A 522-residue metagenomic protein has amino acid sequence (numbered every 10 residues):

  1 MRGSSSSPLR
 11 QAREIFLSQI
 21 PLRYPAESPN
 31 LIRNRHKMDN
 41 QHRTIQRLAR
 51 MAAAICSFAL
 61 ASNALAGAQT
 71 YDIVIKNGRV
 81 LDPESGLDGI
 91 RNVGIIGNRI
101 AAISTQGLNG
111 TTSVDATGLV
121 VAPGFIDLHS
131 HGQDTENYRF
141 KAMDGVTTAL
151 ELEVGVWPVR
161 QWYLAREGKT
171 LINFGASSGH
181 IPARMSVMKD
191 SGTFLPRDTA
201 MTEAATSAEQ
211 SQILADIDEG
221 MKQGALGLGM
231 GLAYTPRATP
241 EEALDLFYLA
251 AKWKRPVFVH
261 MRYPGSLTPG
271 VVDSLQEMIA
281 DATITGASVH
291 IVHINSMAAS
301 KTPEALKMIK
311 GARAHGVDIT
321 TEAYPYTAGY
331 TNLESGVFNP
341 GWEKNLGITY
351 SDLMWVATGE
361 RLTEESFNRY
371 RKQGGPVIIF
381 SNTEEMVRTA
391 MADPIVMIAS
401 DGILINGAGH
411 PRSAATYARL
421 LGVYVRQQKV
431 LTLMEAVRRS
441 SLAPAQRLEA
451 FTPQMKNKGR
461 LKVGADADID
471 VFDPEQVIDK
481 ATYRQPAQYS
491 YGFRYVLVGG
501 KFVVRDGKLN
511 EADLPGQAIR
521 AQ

Functional and structural regions predicted by a protein language model:
M1-R47: N-terminal secretory signal peptides that target proteins for export/translocation
N30-K37, T44-F58, N63-R91, I96 (+4 more regions): Active-site microenvironment of metallo-dependent hydrolases
T70-K76, I96, S104-T147, V498: Replace "His-x-His-based motif
A116-V121, T135-G229, A251, V317 (+1 more regions): Divalent-metal coordination cores built from histidine and acidic residues
G124-S130, E151, F174-A176, L228-M230 (+4 more regions): Hydrophobic faces of well-ordered beta-strands that scaffold small-molecule active sites in alpha/beta enzyme cores
Q133-D134, W157-V159, P182-S186, G229 (+9 more regions): Flexible loop/turn segments at secondary-structure boundaries
R184-A238, I279-T283, S288, V292-L433: Active-site neighborhoods of metal-dependent hydrolases
Q210, E219-Q276: Divalent metal-binding pocket/active-site signature
